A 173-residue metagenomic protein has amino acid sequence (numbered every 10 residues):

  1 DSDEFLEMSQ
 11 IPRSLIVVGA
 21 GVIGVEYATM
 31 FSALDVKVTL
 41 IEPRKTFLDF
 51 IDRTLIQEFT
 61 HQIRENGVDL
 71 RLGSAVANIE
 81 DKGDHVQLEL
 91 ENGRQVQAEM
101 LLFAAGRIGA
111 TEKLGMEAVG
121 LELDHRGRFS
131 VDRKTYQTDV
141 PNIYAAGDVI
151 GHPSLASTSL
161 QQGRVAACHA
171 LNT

Functional and structural regions predicted by a protein language model:
D1-I11, Q95-H169: FAD-site-proximal beta/loop scaffold in flavoenzymes
E7, P12-I16, V22-Q87, E91-N92 (+3 more regions): Rossmann-like dinucleotide-binding cores of NAD(P)H-dependent redox enzymes
